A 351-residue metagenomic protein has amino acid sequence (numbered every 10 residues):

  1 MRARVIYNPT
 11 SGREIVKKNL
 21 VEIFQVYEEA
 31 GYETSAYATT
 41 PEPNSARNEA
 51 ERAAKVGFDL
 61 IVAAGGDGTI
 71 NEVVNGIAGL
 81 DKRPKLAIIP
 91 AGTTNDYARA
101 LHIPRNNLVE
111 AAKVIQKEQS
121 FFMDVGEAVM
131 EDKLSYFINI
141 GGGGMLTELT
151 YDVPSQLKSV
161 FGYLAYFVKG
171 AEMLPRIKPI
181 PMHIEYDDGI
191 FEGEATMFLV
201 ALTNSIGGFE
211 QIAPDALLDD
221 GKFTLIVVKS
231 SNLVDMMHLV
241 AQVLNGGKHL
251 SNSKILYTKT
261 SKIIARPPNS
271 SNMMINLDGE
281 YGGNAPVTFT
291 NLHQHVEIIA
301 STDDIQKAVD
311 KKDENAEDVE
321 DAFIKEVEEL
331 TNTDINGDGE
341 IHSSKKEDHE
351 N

Functional and structural regions predicted by a protein language model:
M1-I61: ATP/NTP phosphate-donor binding region
P9, A64-G66, I89-A91: Glycine-rich beta-strand-to-loop/alpha-helix junction loops that act as flexible
A30, Y37, G79-T196, V200: Catalytic core of DAGKc-family lipid kinases
G68-P84: Short Gly/Thr/Asp-enriched flexible loops that form oxyanion-binding sites at enzyme active sites
G142, L146, L199-I212, Y281: Glycine-rich phosphate/pyrophosphate-binding beta-alpha loops
L157-A165, P214-D235: Gly/Ser/Thr-rich active-site loops/lids in small-molecule metabolic enzymes that frequently grip phosphoryl groups
Y186-D187, E192, L217, V227-N315: ATP/nucleoside-binding phosphotransfer catalytic cores, i.e., glycine-rich phosphate-binding loops
E314-N351: Calcium-binding acidic motifs and repeat modules
